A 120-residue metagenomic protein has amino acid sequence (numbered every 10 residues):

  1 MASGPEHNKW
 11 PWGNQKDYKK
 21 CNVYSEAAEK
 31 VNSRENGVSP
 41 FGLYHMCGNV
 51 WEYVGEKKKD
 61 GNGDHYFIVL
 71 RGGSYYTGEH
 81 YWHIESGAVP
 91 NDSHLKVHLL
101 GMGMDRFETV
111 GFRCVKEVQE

Functional and structural regions predicted by a protein language model:
M1-H94, G103-E108: Functional-site microenvironments in short loops/helix caps that host divalent-cation chemistry
V97: Carbohydrate-interacting regions of secretory-pathway proteins
E108-E120: Short, structured beta-strand segments at or near domain termini in extracellular proteins/domains
